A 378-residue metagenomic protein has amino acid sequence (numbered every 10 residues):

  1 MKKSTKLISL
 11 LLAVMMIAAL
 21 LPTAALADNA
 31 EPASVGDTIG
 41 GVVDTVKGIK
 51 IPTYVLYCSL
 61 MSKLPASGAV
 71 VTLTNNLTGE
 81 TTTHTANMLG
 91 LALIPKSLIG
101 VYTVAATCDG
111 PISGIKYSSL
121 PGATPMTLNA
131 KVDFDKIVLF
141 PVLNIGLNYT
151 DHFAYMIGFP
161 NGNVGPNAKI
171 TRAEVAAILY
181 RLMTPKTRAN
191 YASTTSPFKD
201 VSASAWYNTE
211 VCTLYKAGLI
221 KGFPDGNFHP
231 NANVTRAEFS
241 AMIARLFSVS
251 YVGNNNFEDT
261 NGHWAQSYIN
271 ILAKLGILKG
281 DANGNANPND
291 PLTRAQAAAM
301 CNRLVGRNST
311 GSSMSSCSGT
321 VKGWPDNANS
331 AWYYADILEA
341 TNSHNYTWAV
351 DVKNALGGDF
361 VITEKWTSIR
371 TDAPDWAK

Functional and structural regions predicted by a protein language model:
K6-M15, L20: Sec-dependent N-terminal signal peptides
I17-A30, V43, T127-A173, Y180-N208 (+5 more regions): Feature responds to low-complexity, polar/acidic, surface-exposed segments characteristic of secreted/exported proteins
D28-Y54: Beta-strand-rich domain onsets/edges
K47-V70: Structural motif
L77-L91: Short, acidic Ser/Thr/Gly-rich low-complexity loop/linker segments typical of extracellular and cell-surface proteins
L89-A105: Short Pro-Gly-centered beta-turn/loop motif in secreted/extracellular proteins
A92, T124-M126: Short strand-edge motifs at loop-to-beta-strand transitions and within beta-strands of extracellular beta-rich domains
A105-A123: A short, solvent-exposed loop/turn motif at the edges and junctions of modular extracellular/periplasmic domains
